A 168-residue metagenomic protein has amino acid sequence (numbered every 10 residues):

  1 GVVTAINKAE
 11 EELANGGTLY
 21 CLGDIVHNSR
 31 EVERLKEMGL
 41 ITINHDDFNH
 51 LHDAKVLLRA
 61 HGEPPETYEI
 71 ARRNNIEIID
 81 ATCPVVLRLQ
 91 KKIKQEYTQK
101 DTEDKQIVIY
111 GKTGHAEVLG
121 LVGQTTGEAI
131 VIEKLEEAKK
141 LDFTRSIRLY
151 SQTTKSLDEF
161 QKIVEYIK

Functional and structural regions predicted by a protein language model:
V2-K168: The feature marks the mature, well-folded catalytic cores of soluble enzymes
